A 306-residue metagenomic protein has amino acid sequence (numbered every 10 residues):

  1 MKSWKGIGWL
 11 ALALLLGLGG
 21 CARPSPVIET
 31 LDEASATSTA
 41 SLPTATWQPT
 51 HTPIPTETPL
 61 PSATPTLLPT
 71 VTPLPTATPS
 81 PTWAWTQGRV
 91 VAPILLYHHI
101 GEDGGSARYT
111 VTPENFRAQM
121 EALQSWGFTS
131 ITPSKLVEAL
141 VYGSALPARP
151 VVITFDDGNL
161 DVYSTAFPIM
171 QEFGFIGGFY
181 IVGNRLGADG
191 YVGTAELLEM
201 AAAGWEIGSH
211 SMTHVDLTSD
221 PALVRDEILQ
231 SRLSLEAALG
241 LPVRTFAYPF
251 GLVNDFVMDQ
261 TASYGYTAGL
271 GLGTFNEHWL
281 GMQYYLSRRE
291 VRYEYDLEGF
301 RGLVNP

Functional and structural regions predicted by a protein language model:
M1-G8: Bacterial N-terminal signal peptides that target proteins for export
W9-G19: Bacterial N-terminal signal peptides
C21-R89: Ser/Thr-rich, Proline-interspersed low-complexity disordered segments
P69-T154, L160-D161, H214, T218-P306: C-terminal active-site subregion of NodB/CE4 polysaccharide deacetylases
Y163-G183: A short alpha/beta connector and helix-capping loop motif
F167-G174, Y191-G208: Acidic (Asp/Glu)-rich catalytic clusters
Y180, H210, G269-G271: Short beta-strand and adjacent tight-turn residues that come in two discontinuous sequence segments and form the edges
L186-G190: Active-site glycine- and acidic-residue-rich loops that bind and position anionic ligands or nucleotide-like cofactors
